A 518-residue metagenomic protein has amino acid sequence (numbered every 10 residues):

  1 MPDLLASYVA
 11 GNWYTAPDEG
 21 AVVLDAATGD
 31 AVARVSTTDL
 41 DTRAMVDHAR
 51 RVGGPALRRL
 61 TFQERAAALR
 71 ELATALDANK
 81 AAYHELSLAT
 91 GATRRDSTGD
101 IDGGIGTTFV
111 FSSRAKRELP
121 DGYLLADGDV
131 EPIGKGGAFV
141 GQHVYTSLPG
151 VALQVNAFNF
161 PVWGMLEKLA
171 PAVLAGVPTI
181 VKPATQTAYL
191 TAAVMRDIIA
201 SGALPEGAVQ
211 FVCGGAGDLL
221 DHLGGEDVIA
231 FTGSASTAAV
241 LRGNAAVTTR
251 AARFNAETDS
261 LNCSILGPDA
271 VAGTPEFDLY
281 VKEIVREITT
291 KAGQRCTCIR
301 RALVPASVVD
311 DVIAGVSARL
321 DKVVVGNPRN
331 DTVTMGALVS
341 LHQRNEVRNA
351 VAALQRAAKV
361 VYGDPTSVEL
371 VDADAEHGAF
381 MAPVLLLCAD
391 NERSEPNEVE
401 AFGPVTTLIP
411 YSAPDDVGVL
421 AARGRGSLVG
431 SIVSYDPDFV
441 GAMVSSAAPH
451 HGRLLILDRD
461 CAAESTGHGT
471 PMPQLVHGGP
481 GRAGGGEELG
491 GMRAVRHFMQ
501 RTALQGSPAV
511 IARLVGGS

Functional and structural regions predicted by a protein language model:
M1-G137, K322, V339: N-terminal Rossmann-like NAD(P)+-binding subdomain of aldehyde/semialdehyde dehydrogenases
E19, A31-T38, G54-R58, P132-I133 (+7 more regions): Short, well-ordered beta-strand elements within core beta-sheets of diverse protein domains
A27-R34, Q63, A67, A203-E206 (+4 more regions): Conserved C-terminal structural/oligomerization subdomain of aldehyde/semialdehyde dehydrogenase
A75, D197-G202, E226-V228, T237-N391 (+3 more regions): ALDH superfamily catalytic-core signature
S87, T108, T191-V194, H222-L223 (+5 more regions): Hydrophobic packing residues within well-ordered alpha-helices of enzyme cores
L119-L279, Y411, E464: Rossmann-like NAD(P) dinucleotide-binding subdomain of oxidoreductase/dehydrogenase enzymes
C213, Y362-D364, D458: Short loop/edge segments at beta-strand edges and connector loops that shape dinucleotide/nucleotide cofactor-binding
